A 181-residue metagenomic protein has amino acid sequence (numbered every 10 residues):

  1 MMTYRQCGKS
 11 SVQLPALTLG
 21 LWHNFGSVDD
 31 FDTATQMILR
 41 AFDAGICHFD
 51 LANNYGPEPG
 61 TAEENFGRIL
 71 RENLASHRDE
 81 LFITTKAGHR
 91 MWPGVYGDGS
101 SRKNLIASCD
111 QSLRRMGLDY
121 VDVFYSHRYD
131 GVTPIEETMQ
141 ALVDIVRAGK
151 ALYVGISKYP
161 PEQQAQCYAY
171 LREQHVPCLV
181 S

Functional and structural regions predicted by a protein language model:
M1-L81, R147: N-terminal binding-site loop/beta-alpha segment at the start of enzyme catalytic domains that lines or forms
Y4, I38, E63, G67-L70 (+3 more regions): Generic structural signal for well-ordered alpha-helices, preferentially at hydrophobic/aromatic core positions
Q6, L14-T18, C47-H48, E80-T84 (+3 more regions): Structural preference for beta-strand elements that scaffold enzyme active sites
G20-D32, M91-I106, H127-T133: Active-site mouth loops of central-metabolism enzymes
W22-N24, A52-N54, K86-R90, S126-Y129 (+1 more regions): Active-site beta-loop-alpha junctions enriched in small/polar residues
V28-F42, G99-G117, Q164-Y168: Short, acidic/polar
L113-T133: Active-site groove signature of glycoside hydrolases
Y129-S181: Beta/alpha (TIM)-barrel catalytic core signal, keyed to glycine-rich beta->alpha loops juxtaposed to Asp/Glu that bind
